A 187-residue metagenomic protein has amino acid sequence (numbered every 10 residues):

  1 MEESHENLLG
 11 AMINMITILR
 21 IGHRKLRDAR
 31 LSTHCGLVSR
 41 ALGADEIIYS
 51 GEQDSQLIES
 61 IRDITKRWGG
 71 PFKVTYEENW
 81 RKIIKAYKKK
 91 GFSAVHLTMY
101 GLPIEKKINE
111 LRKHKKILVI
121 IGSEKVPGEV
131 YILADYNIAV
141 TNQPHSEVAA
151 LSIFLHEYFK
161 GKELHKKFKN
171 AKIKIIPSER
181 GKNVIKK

Functional and structural regions predicted by a protein language model:
H5-M15, A41, K166-K187: SAM-dependent methyltransferases
L9-D28: Mobile, glycine- and charge-enriched loop segments and immediately flanking short secondary-structure elements within
R24, Y100-G101, G122-K125, T141-S146: Short, acidic/turn-prone active-site loops that include or flank metal/cofactor- and phosphate-binding residues
D28-G43: Histidine-anchored nucleotide/phosphate-binding helix
D45-Q53: Short internal beta-strands
I47, A94, Y136-A139: Short, well-ordered beta-strand core segments
I58-P127: S-adenosyl-L-methionine/SAH cofactor-binding core of RNA-modifying enzymes
V130-K182: Structured adenosyl-cofactor binding patch, chiefly the S-adenosyl-L-methionine
